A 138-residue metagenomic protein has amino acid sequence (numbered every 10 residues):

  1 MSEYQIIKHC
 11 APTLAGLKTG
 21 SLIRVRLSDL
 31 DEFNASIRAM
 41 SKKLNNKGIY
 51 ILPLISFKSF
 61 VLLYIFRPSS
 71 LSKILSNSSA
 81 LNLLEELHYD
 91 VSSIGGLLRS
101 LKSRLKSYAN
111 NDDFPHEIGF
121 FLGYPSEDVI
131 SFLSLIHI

Functional and structural regions predicted by a protein language model:
M1-F57: A structured, charge-rich N-terminal accessory region that forms the first stable segment of a protein and links
K18, K58, D113-F114, Y124: Short gly/pro-enriched beta-turn/loop segments at secondary-structure junctions
D29-E32, S93, F121: Catalytic cores of large soluble enzymes that bind and process phosphate-bearing ligands
A35, G96, Y124-E127: Conserved active-site and cofactor/substrate-binding residues in soluble primary-metabolism enzymes
I37-L97: A glycine-rich, hydrophobic loop/mini-helix early in the fold
S103-A109, P115-L122, E127: Internal, well-folded beta-alpha domain core
I136-I138: Conserved small/polar residues in nucleotide/adenosyl-binding loops
